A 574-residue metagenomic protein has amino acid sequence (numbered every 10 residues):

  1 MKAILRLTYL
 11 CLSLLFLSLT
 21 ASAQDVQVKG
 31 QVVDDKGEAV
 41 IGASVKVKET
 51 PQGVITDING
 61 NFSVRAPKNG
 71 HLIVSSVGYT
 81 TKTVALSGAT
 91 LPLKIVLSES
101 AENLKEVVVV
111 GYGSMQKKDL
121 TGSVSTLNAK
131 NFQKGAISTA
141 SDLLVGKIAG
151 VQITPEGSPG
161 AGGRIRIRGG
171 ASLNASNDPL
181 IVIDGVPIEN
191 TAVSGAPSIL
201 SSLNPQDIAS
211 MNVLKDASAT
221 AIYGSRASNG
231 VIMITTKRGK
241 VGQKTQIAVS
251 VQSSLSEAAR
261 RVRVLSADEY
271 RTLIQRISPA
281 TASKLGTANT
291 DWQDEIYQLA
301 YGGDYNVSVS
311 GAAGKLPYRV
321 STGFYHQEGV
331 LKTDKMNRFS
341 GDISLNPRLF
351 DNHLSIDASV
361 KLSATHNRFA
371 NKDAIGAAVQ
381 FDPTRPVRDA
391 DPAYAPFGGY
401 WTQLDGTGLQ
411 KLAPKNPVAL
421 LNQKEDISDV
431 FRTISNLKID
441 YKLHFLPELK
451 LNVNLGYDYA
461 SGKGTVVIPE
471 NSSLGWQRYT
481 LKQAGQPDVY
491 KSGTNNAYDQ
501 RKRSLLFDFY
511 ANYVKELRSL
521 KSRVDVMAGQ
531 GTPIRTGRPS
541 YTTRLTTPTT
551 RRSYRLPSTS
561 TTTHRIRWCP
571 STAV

Functional and structural regions predicted by a protein language model:
M1-C11, L15-L349, L354-S363, N371-K372 (+1 more regions): Short, small/polar-rich motifs associated with maturation and membrane association, primarily at protein termini
N103, V241-A288, V330-L331, S340 (+3 more regions): Surface-exposed loop/interface segments of Gram-negative outer-membrane beta-barrel transport/assembly proteins
V309, L443-F445: Long hydrophobic segments that form regular secondary structure
L437-I439: Short, hydrophobic/aromatic-enriched beta-strand segments in well-ordered soluble domains
P447-L449: Structured, charged interaction cores in eukaryotic nuclear gene-expression proteins
